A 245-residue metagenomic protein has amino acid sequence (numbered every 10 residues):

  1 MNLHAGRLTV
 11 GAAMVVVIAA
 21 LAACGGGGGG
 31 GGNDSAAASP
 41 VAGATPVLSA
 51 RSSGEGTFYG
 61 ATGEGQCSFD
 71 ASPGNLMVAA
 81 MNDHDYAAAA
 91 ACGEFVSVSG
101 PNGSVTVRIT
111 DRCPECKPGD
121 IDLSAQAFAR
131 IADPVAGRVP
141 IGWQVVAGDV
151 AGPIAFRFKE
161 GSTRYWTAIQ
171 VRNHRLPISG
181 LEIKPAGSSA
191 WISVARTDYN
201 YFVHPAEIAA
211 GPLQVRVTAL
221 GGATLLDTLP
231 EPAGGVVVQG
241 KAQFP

Functional and structural regions predicted by a protein language model:
N2-P245: Secreted/periplasmic proteins
